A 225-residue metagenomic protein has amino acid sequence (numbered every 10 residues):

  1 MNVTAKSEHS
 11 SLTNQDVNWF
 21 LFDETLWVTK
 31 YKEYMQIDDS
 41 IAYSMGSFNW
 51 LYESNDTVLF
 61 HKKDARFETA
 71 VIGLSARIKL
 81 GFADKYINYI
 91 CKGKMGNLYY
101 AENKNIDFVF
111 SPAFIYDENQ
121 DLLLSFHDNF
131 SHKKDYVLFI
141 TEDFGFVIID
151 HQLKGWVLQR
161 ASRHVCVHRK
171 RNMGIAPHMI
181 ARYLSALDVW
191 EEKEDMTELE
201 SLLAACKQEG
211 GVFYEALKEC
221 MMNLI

Functional and structural regions predicted by a protein language model:
M1-N49, V58-L59, T69-S125, H164-I225: Intrinsic disorder/low-complexity detector
D39-E53, F130-D143: A cross-kingdom feature marking solvent-exposed beta-strand/loop segments within repeated, beta-rich binding/scaffold
D56, P112, E142-F144: Generic beta-strand structural signal
T57-F67, G145-V147: Amphipathic N-proximal alpha-helical interface segments
I72, V157-L158: Short hydrophobic beta-strand segments that form the core of ligand-binding sensory/regulatory domains
K133, F139-G145, R160-P177: Conserved mixed alpha/beta catalytic, RNA-binding, or beta-rich assembly cores of soluble enzyme, regulatory
